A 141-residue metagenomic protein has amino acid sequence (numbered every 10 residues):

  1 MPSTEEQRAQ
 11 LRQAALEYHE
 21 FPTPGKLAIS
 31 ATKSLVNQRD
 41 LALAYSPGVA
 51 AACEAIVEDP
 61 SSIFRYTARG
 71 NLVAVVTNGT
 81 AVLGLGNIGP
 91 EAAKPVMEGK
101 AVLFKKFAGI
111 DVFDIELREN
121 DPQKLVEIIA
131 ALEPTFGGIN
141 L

Functional and structural regions predicted by a protein language model:
P2-L141: N-terminal ligand-binding/catalytic initiation module
